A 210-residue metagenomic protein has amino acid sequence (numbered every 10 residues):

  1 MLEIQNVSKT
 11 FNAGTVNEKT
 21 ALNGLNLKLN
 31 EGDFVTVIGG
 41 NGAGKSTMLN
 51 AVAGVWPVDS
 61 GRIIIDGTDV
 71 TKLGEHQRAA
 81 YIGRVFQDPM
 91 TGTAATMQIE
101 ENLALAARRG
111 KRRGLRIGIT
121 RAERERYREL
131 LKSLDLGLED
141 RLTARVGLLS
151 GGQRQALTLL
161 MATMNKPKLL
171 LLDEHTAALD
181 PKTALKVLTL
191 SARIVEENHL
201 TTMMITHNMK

Functional and structural regions predicted by a protein language model:
M1, T10-G24, G74: A short, flexible loop at the N-terminus of ABC-type nucleotide-binding domains that lies
T15, D69-G83, T91, R113-R116 (+1 more regions): ABC ATPase NBD coupling module
I38-G40: The feature captures the beta-strand-to-loop junction immediately N-terminal to the Walker
A53: Helix-to-loop junction immediately C-terminal to a conserved catalytic motif
G61-D69: Conserved ABC transporter NBD signature motif
M164-K168: A short, proline-enriched helix->beta-strand linker immediately N-terminal to the Walker B motif in ABC-type P-loop
L170-D173: Catalytic Walker B motif of ABC-type/P-loop ATPase nucleotide-binding domains
T206-H207: H-loop/switch region of ABC-family ATPase nucleotide-binding domains
